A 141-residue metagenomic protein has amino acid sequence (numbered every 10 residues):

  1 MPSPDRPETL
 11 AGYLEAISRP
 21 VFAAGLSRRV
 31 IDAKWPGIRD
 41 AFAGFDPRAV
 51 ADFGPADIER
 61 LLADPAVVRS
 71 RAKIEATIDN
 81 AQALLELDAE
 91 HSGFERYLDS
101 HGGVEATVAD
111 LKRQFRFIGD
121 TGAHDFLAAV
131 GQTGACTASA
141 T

Functional and structural regions predicted by a protein language model:
M1-V67: N-terminal polyanion-binding entry modules of DNA glycosylases/AP lyases and select other DNA-binding proteins
A11-E15, P36, R71-I78, H124: Non-catalytic, well-ordered alpha-helical scaffold segments
F22, A43, L85, R116 (+1 more regions): Hydrophobic/aromatic-lined pockets within catalytic cores
A24-V30, L84-S92, Q132-T133: Short helix-capping/linker segments at secondary-structure and domain boundaries
R29-F42, H91-S100, T141: Short alpha-helical "patches" and their helix-cap loops
A43-D110, Q114: Alpha-helical ds-nucleic-acid-binding substructure associated with the helix-hairpin-helix region of base-excision DNA
F45, D57, V104-T107, H124 (+1 more regions): Accessory alpha-helical DNA-binding modules that contact the DNA backbone or grooves
